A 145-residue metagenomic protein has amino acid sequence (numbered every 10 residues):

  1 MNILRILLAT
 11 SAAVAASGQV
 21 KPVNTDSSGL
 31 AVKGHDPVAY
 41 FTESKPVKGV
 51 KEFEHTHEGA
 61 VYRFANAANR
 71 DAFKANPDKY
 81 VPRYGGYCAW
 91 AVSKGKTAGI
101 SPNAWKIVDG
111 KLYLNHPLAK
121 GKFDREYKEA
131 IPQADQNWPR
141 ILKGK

Functional and structural regions predicted by a protein language model:
M1-A9: Sec-dependent signal peptide recognition, specifically the positively charged N-region followed immediately by
A9-S17: Hydrophobic h-region of N-terminal signal peptides that target proteins for export in Gram-negative bacteria
S17-K145: Charged, low-complexity intrinsically disordered segments
